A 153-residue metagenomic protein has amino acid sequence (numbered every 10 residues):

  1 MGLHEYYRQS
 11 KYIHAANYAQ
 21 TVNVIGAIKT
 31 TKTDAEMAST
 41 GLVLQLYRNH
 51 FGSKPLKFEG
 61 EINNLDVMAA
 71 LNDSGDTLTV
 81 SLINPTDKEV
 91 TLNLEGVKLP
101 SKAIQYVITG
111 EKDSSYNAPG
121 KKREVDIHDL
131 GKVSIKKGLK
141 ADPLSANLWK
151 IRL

Functional and structural regions predicted by a protein language model:
M1-T77: Aromatic/acidic polysaccharide-binding cleft in carbohydrate-active enzymes
L3, A19, V80, P119 (+1 more regions): Amphipathic, alpha-helical segments enriched in basic
Y18-T21, I83-P85, I108: Active-site-proximal beta-strand/loop segments in catalytic clefts of secreted hydrolases
V22-I28, D87-V90, K112-S115: Flexible loop/turn segments at secondary-structure boundaries
E61-N63, S74, T86-K88, H128-G138: Ser/Thr- and Asn-enriched, surface-exposed coil loops between beta-strands
N64-L99, Q105, L144-K150: Carbohydrate-binding surface patches
L99-A141: Acidic, Ser/Thr/Pro-rich beta/coil linker or hinge segments at domain junctions
